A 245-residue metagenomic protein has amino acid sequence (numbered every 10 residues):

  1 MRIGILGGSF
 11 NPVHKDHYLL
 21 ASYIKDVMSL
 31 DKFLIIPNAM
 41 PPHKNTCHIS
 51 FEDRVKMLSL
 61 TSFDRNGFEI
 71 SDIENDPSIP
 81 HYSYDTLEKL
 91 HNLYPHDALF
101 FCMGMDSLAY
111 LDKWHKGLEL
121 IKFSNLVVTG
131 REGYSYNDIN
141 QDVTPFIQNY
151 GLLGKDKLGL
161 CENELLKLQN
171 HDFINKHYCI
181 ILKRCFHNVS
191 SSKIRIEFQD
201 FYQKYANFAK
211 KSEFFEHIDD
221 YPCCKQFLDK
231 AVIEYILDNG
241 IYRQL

Functional and structural regions predicted by a protein language model:
M1-L245: Nucleotidyltransferase catalytic core that binds NTPs
